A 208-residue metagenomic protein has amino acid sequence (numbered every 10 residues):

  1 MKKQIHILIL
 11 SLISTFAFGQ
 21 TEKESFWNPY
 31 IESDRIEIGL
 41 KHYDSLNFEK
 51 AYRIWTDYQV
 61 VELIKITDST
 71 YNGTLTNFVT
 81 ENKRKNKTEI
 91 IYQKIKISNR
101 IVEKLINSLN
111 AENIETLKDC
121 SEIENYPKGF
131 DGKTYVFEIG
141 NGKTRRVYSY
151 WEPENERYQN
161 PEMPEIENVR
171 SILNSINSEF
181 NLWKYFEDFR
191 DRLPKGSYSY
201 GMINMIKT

Functional and structural regions predicted by a protein language model:
M1-S25: Bacterial Sec-dependent N-terminal signal peptides
Q20-T208: Function-determining sites in protein domains
